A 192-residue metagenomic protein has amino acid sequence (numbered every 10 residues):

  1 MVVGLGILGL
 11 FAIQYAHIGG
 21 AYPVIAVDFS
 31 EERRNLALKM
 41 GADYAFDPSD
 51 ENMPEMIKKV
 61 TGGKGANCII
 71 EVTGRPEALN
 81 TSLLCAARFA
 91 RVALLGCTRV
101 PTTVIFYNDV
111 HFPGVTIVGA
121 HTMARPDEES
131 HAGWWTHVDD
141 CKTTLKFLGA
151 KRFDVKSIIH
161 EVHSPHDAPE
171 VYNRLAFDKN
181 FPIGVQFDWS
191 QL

Functional and structural regions predicted by a protein language model:
M1-E51, E55: Mid-domain Rossmann-like dinucleotide-binding core that forms the NAD(H)/NADP(H) cofactor-binding site
M1-L5, A26-V27, F46, N67-V72 (+3 more regions): Glycine- and other small-residue-rich loops at beta-strand/loop junctions that grip anionic moieties
G6, E31, E51, G63 (+4 more regions): Electropositive phosphate-/nucleotide-binding environments in soluble metabolic enzymes
A12, D50, C97, T122 (+2 more regions): Residues that form or immediately flank small-molecule/cofactor binding pockets and catalytic motifs
D28-F29, G63, A93, C97 (+4 more regions): C-terminal capping/lid region of NAD(P)-dependent oxidoreductase domains
N35-V118: Glycine-rich cofactor phosphate-binding loops and adjacent beta1-alpha1 units of small-molecule cofactor enzyme domains
P54, K58-K59, V104-I159, E170: C-terminal substrate-binding/catalytic core of Rossmann-like NAD(P)-dependent dehydrogenases/reductases
